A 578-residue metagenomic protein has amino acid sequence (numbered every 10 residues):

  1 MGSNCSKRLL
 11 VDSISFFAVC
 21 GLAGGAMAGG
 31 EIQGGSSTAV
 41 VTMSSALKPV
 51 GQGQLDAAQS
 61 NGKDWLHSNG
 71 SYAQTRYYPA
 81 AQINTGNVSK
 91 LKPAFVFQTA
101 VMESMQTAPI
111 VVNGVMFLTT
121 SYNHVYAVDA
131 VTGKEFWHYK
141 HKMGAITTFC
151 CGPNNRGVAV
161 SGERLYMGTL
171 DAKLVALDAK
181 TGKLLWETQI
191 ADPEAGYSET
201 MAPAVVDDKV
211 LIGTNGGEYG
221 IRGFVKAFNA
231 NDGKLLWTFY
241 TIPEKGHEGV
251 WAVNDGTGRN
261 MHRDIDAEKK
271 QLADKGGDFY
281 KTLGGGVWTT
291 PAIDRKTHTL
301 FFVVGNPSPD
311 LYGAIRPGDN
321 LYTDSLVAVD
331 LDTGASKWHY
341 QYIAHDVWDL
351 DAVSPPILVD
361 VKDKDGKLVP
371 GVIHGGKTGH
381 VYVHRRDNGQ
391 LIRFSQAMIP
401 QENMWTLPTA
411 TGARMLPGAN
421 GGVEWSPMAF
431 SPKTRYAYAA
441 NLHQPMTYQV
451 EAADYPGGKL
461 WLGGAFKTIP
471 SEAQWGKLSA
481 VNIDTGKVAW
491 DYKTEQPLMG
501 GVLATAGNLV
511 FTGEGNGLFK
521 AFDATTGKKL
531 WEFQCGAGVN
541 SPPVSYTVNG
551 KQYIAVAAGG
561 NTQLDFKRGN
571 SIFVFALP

Functional and structural regions predicted by a protein language model:
I32-P93, A252-I265, K467-T468, Q474-G476: Blade/loop signatures of beta-propeller domains
W65-N69, S104-H124, F149-K173, S198-R222 (+7 more regions): Repeat-blade elements of multi-bladed beta-propeller folds
A80-A191, T505: N-terminal cofactor/phosphate-binding cores enriched in small/glycine residues, especially glycine-rich loops such as
I83-G86, V128, L177, F228 (+6 more regions): Hydrophobic/aromatic beta-strand positions that recur at structurally equivalent sites within the blades
A94, K134-H138, K183-E187, L236-W237 (+4 more regions): A structural motif specific to WD40 beta-propellers
F97-A108, H138-A159, E187-A202, Y240-T290 (+10 more regions): Extracytoplasmic beta-rich repeat domains
A130, E135, R156-I190, A195-T241 (+1 more regions): Hydrophobic or amphipathic alpha-helical targeting/insertion segments
L177, G223-K234, D319-A335, G476-I483 (+1 more regions): Beta-propeller blade signature
